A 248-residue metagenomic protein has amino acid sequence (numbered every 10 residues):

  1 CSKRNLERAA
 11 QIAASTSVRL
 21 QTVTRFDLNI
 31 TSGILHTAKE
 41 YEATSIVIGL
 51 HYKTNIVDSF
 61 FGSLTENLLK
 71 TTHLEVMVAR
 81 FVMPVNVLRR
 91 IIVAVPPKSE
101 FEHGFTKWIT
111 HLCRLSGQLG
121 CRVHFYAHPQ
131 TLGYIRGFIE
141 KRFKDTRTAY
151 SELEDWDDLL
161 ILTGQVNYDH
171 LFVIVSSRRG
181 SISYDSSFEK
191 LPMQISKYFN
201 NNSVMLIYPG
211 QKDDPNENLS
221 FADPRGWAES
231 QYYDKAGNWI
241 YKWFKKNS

Functional and structural regions predicted by a protein language model:
C1-K3: Juxtamembrane segments of multi-pass membrane proteins
E7, Q11-A13, E40-S45: Catalytic cores of nucleotide-enabled group-transfer and carboxylate-activating enzymes in metabolic and assembly-line
R8, G33, K107-H111, D158: Well-ordered alpha-helical segments embedded in enzymatic catalytic cores
Q11-S15, I139-K144: Short, conserved catalytic or adaptor-binding loops enriched in Gly and charged residues
A14-T24, R122-V123, T148-Y150: Short beta-strand elements in bilobed, periplasmic/extracellular small-molecule ligand-binding domains
R25-S32: Charged docking surfaces used in two-component/phosphorelay signaling
L35-A38, L159-N167: Short amphipathic alpha-helix with an adjacent loop that forms part of the alpha/beta core around
T44-S45, L50-G137, F143-E154, N167-L171 (+2 more regions): Intrinsically disordered or low-complexity boundary/linker segments at protein termini and domain junctions
